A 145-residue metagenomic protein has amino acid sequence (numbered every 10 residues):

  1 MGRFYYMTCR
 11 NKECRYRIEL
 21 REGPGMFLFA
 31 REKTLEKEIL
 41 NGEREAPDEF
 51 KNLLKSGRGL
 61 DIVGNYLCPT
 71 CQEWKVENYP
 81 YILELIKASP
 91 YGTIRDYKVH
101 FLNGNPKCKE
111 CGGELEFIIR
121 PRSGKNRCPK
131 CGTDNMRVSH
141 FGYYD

Functional and structural regions predicted by a protein language model:
M1-M7, Y144-D145: His-enriched metal-coordination microenvironments in redox/metal-binding proteins
F4-N11, D61-N65, L102-N105, K125: Residues immediately within or flanking Cys/His clusters that coordinate Zn2+ in small zinc-binding modules
C9-K12, C68-C71, C108-C111, C128-C131: Short cysteine-rich clusters marking metal-coordination/redox-active sites
N11-G59, V76-D96, G104-I119: Short recognition patches in nucleic-acid-associated and regulatory proteins
Y16, K37, M136-G142: Residue-level marker of intrinsically disordered, low-complexity segments enriched for small/polar residues
L54-V63, K98-H100, E116-R127, G142-D145: Short linker/helix segments within small regulatory modules
G59-E73: Eukaryotic acidic, serine/proline-rich intrinsically disordered low-complexity regions that function as flexible
E73-P80, C131-F141: Short Cys/His-rich micro-motifs in 6-15 aa windows
